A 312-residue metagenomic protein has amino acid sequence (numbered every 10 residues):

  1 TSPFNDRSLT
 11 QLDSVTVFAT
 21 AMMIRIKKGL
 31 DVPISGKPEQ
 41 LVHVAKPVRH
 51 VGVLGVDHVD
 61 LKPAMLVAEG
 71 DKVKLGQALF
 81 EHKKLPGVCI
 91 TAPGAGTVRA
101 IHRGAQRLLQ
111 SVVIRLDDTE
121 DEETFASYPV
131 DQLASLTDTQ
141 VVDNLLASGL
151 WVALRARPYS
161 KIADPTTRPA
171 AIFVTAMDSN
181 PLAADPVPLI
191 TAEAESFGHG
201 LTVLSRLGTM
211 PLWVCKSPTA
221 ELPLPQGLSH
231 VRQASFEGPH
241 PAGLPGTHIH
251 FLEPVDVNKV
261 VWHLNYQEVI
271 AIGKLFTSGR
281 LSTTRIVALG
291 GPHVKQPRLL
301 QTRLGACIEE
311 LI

Functional and structural regions predicted by a protein language model:
T1-T20: N-terminal amphipathic/basic-hydrophobic helices that include classical n-h-c signal peptides and signal-anchor
V17-L66, Q233-F236: N-terminal, Lys/Arg-enriched amphipathic/low-complexity engagement segments that precede the first folded domain
L61, V67, K84-G87, Q296: Short, solvent-exposed loop/turn positions at domain surfaces that link secondary-structure elements or cap domain
V67-E81, R99-A100: Short, well-structured beta-strand-loop connectors
V73-L79, G305, E310-I312: Short alpha-helical segments in extracytoplasmic peptidoglycan/chitin-binding modules and envelope-associated proteins
A78-G87, A105: Short, charged beta-turn/beta-strand-edge "cap" motif at the junction between a beta-strand and an adjacent loop
G87-A95: Short coil-to-beta-strand transition motifs
V88, H102-E310: Buried, small/hydrophobic-residue-enriched core segments of structured protein domains
